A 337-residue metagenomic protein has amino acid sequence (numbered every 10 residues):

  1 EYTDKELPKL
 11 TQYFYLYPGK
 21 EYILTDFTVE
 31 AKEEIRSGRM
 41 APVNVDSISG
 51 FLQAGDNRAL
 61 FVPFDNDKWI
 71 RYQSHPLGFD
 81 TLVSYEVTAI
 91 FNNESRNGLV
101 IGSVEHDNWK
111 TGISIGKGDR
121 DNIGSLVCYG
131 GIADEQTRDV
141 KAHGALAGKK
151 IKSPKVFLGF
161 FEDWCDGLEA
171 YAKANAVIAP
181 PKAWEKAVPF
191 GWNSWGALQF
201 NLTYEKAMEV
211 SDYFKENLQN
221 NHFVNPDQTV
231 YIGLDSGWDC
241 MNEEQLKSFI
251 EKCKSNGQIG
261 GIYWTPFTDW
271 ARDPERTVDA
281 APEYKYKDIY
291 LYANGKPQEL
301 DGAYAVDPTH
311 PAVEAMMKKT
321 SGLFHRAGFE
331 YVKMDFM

Functional and structural regions predicted by a protein language model:
E1-P226, N256: Carbohydrate-recognition beta-sandwich/jelly-roll modules in extracellular/periplasmic carbohydrate-active proteins
E6, S194-G196, L234-S236, I262-P266 (+1 more regions): A cross-domain feature marking catalytic cores of carbohydrate-active enzymes and several ubiquitous metabolic/repair
E169-P180, V210, E216, Q245-S248 (+3 more regions): Alpha-helical scaffolding within the catalytic cores of extracellular/periplasmic polymer-degrading hydrolases
P189-M208, V230-E243, Q298-A315, E330: The substrate-binding groove and active-site-proximal loops of carbohydrate-active enzymes, especially glycoside
F223-W238, M316-M337: Active-site groove signature of glycoside hydrolases
T229-Y284: Acidic/aromatic-lined carbohydrate-recognition and catalytic surfaces of CAZymes acting on diverse glycans
I262, P266-A327: Active-site-adjacent "subsite" loops/lids of carbohydrate-active enzymes
